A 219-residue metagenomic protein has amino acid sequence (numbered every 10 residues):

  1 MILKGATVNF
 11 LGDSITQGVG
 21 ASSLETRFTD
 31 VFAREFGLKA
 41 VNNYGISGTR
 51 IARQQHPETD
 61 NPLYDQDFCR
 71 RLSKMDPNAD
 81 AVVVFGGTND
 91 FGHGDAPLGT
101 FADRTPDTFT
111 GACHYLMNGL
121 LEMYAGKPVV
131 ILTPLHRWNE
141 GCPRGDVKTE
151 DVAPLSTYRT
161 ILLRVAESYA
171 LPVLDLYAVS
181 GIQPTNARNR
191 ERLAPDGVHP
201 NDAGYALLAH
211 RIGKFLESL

Functional and structural regions predicted by a protein language model:
I2, T7-N9, I15-G111: Conserved SGNH/GDSL esterase-like catalytic core that processes O-acyl groups on lipids and polysaccharides
T7, P128-V130, P172: Proline-centered loop/turn at the N-terminus of a beta-strand
D30, N118, T160-L163: Active-site phosphate/pyrophosphate- and oxyanion-stabilizing loops and adjacent acidic/basic residues in soluble
L38, L121-V129: A short helix->loop->beta-strand "cap" motif at the edges of active sites that frequently abuts
E58, G94, P134-L219: Catalytic His-Asp segment of secreted/periplasmic serine-dependent ester chemistry enzymes
L72, C113-M117, R159: Generic structural signal for well-ordered alpha-helices, preferentially at hydrophobic/aromatic core positions
K74-N78, Y124, L219: Glycine-rich phosphate-binding loop signature in dinucleotide/nucleotide-binding domains
V83-F85, P128-L132: Conserved, well-ordered alpha-helix/loop/beta-strand core segments that scaffold catalytic motifs
